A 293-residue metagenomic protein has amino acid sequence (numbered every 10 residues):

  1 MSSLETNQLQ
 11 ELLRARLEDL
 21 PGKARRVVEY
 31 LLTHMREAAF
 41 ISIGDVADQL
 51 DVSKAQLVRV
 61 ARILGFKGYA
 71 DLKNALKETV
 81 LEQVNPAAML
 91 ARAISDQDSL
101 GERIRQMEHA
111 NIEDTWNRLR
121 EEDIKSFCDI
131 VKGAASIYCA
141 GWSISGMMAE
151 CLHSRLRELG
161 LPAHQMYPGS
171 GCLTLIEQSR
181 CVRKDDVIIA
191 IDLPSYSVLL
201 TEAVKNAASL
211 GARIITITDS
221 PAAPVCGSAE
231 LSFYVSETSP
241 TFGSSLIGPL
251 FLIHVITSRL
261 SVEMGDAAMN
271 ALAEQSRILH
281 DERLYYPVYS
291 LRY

Functional and structural regions predicted by a protein language model:
M1-S3: N-terminal leader segment of winged-helix/HTH proteins
E5-Q10, E18-R26, T33-F40, G44-K125: HTH-adjacent hinge/linker in prokaryotic transcriptional regulators
Y30, F127-I130, Q178: CheY-like receiver
K132-F251, V255-M264: Glycine-rich phosphate-binding loops that contact phosphosugars or nucleotide phosphates
D266-Y293: A short, charged, Gly/Pro-tolerant segment at domain boundaries
